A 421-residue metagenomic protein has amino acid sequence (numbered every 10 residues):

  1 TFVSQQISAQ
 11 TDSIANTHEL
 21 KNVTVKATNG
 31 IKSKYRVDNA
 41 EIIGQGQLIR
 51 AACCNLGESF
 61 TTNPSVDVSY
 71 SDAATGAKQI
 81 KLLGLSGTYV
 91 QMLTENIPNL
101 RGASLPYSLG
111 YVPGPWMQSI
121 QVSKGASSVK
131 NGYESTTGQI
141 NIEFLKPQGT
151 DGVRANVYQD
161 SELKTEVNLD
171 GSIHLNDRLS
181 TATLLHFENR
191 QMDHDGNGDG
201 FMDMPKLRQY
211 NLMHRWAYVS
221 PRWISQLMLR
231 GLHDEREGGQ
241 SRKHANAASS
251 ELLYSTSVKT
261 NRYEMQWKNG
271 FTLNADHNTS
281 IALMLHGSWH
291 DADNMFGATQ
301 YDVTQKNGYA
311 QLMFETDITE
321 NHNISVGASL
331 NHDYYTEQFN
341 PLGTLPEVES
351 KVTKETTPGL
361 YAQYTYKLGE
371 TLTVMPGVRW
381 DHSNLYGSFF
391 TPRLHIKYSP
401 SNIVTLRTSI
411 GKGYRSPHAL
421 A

Functional and structural regions predicted by a protein language model:
Q10-I49, G57, G87: Short, acidic, small-residue-rich periplasmic hinge/interaction motif at the N-terminus of Gram-negative outer-membrane
G57-P98: Extracytoplasmic beta-strand/coil segments of soluble accessory domains associated with Gram-negative outer-membrane
Q79, I97-K124, L212: Short acidic/polar hinge/loop motifs at secondary-structure boundaries that mediate gating or recognition
Y111-G152: A beta-strand signature from Gram-negative outer-membrane beta-barrel systems, especially the internal plug domain
D151, R178-T181, Q191, R222-S225 (+4 more regions): Repeated loop/turn-to-beta-strand initiation elements of outer-membrane beta-barrel proteins
R190-M213, A217-N278, G287-Q305: Flexible loop and strand-edge segments within Gram-negative outer membrane beta-barrel domains
H244-N246, T336-F339, N384-F389, I396-Y398 (+1 more regions): Surface-exposed extracellular loop regions of Gram-negative outer-membrane beta-barrel proteins, predominantly
L252-A275, I281, L285-M375, I410: Outer-membrane beta-barrel transmembrane domain signature of Gram-negative proteins, especially the mid-to-C-terminal
